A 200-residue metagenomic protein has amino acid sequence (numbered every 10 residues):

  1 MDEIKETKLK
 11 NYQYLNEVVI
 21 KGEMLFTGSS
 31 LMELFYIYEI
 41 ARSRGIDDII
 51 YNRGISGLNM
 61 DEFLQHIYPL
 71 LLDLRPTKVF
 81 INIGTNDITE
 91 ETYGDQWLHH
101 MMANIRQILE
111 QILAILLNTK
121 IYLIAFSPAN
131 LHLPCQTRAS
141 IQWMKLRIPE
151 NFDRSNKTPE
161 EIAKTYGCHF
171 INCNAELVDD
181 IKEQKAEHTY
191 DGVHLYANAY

Functional and structural regions predicted by a protein language model:
D2-A103: Conserved SGNH/GDSL esterase-like catalytic core that processes O-acyl groups on lipids and polysaccharides
G28, G54-S56, A125, N174-L177: Residues at the C-termini of beta-strands that transition into short coil/loop
Y51, Y122, H169-I171: General small-molecule cofactor/ligand-binding pocket signal
L71-L72, L109, L113-A114, A163: N-terminal cationic-hydrophobic initiation segments that often serve targeting/anchoring roles
N82, I124-A125: Alpha/beta-hydrolase-fold catalytic nucleophile elbow
I105-E110, N156: Generic structural signal for well-ordered alpha-helices, preferentially at hydrophobic/aromatic core positions
L116-I121: A short helix->loop->beta-strand "cap" motif at the edges of active sites that frequently abuts
P128-Y200: Catalytic His-Asp segment of secreted/periplasmic serine-dependent ester chemistry enzymes
